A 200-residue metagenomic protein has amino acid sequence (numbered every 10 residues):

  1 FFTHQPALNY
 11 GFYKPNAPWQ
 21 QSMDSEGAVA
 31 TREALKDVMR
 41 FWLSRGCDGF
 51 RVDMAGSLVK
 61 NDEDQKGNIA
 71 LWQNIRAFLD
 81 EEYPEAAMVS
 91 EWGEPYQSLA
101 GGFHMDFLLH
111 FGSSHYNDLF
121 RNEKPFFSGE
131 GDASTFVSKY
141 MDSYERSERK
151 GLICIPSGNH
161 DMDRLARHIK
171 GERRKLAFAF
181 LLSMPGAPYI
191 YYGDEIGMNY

Functional and structural regions predicted by a protein language model:
F1-Y200: Active-site and adjacent substrate-binding regions of carbohydrate-active enzymes
